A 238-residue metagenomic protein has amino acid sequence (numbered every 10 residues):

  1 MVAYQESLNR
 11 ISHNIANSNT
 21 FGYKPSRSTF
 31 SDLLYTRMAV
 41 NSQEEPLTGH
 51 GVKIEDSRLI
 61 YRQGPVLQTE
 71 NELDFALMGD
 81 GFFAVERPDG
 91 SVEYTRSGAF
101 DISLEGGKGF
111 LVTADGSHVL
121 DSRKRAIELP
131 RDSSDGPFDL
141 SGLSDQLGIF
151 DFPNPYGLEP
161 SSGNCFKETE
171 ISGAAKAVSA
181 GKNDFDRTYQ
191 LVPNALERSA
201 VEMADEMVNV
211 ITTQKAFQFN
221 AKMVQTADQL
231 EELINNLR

Functional and structural regions predicted by a protein language model:
M1-R238: Amphipathic alpha-helical polymerization modules
